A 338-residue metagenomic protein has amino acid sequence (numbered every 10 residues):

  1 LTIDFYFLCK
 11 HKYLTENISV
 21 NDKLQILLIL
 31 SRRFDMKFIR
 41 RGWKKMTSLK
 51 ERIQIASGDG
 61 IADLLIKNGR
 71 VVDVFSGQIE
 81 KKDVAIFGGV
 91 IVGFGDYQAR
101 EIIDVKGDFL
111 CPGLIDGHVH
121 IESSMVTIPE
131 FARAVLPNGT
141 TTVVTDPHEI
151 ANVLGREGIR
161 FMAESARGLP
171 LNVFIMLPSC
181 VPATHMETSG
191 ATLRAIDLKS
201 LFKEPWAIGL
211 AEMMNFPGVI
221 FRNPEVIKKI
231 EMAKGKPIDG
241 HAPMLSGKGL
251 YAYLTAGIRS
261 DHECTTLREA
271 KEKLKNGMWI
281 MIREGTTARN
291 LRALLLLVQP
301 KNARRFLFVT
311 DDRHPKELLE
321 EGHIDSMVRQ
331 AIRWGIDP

Functional and structural regions predicted by a protein language model:
L1, F5-L8, L14, L30: Short hydrophobic targeting helices and cationic amphipathic motifs that mediate membrane/organellar targeting
F38, G42-W43, T47-I55, A132-P237: Divalent-metal coordination cores built from histidine and acidic residues
W43-G113: Histidine-rich, glycine-flanked metal-binding segment
D108-F131: Di-metal (Zn2+ and/or Mg2+/Mn2+) metal-binding site signature of metallo-dependent hydrolases with the MBL/beta-CASP
I115-V119, V143-T145, V173-L177, G209-A211 (+4 more regions): Hydrophobic faces of well-ordered beta-strands that scaffold small-molecule active sites in alpha/beta enzyme cores
T140, W206-A207, G235, A252-S260 (+2 more regions): Glycine-enriched alpha-helix->loop->beta-strand junction motifs that scaffold or abut catalytic
E212-R268, E284-A288: Divalent metal-binding pocket/active-site signature
L297-P338: His/Asp/Glu-enriched, well-ordered alpha-helical/loop segment that forms or immediately abuts the divalent-metal
